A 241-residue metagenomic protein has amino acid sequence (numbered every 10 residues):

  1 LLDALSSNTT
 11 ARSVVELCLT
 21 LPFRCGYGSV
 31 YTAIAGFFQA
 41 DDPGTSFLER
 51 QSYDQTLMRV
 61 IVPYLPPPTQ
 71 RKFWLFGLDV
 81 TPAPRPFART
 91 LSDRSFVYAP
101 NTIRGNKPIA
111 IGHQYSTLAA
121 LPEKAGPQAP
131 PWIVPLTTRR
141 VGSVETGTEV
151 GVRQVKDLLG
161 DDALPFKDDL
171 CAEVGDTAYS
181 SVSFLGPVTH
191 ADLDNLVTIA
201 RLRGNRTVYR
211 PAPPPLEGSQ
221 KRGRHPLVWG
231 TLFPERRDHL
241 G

Functional and structural regions predicted by a protein language model:
L1-E49: Gly/serine-rich nucleotide phosphate-binding loop at the start of the catalytic core of nucleotide/ADP-ribose-handling
D3-S7, E16, T20, R104-P108 (+2 more regions): Short, charged/polar micro-motifs that form catalytic or ligand-binding hotspots
A4, T20, P63-Y64, D157-D162 (+1 more regions): A generic secondary-structure signal
L17, K72-P86, L118, L170-S180 (+1 more regions): Short, conserved catalytic/metal-binding motifs centered on acidic residues
F23, S46-D54, V144, T148: Intrinsic-disorder-associated interaction segments
F38-P131, P135-T138: Active-site-proximal, Lys/Arg-enriched surface segment that forms a nucleic-acid-binding/basic interface patch
V141-G241: An internal, acidic/charged active-site-proximal segment that coordinates divalent cations and/or engages
